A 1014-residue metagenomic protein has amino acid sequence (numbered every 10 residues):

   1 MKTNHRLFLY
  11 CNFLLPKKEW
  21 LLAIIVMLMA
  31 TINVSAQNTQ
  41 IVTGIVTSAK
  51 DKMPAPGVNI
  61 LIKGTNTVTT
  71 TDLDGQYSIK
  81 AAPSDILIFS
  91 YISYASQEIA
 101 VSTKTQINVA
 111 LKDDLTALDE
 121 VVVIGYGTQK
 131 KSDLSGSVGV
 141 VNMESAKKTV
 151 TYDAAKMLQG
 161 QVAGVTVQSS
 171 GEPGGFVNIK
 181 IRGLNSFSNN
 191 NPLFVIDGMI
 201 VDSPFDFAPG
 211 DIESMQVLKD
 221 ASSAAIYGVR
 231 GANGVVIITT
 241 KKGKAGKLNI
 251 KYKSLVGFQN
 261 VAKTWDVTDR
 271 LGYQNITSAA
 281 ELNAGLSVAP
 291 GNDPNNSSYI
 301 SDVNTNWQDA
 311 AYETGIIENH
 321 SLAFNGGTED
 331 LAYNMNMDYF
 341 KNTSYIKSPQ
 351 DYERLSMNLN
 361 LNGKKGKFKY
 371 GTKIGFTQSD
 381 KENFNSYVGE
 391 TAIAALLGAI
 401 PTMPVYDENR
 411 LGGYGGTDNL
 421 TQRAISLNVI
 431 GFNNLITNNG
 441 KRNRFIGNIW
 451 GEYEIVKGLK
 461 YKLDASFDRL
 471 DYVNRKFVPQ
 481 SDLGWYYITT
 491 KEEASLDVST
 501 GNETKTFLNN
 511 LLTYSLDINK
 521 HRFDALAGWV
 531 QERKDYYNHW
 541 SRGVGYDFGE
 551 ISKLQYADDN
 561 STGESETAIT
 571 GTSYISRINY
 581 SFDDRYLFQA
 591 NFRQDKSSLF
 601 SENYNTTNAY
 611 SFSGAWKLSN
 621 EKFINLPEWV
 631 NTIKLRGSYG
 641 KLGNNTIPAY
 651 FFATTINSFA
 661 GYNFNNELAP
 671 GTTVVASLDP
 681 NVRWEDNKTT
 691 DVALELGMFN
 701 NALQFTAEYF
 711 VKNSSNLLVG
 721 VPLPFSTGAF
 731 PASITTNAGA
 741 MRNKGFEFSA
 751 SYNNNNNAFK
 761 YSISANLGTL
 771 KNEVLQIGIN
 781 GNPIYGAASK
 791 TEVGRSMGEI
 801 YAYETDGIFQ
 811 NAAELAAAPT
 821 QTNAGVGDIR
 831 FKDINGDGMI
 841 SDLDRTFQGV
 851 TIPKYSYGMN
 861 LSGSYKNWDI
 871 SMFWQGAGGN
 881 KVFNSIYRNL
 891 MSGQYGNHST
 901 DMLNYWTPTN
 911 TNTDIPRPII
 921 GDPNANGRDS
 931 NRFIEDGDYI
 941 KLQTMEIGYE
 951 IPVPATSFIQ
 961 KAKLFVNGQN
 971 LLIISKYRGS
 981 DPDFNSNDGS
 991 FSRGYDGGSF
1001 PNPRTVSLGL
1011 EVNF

Functional and structural regions predicted by a protein language model:
M1-N358, N362-G371, I446-G447, W684 (+8 more regions): Short, small/polar-rich motifs associated with maturation and membrane association, primarily at protein termini
A23, A323, N362, S762 (+3 more regions): Conserved C-terminal beta-signal and adjacent last beta-strands/turns of outer-membrane beta-barrel proteins
V46, L111, I200, I374 (+9 more regions): Hydrophobic beta-strand positions in extracellular immunoglobulin-like domains
A117, S132, K244-V303, Y345-R444 (+9 more regions): Surface-exposed loop/interface segments of Gram-negative outer-membrane beta-barrel transport/assembly proteins
I212, M357-L359, L508, T572-I578 (+5 more regions): Extended, hydrophobic alpha-helical segments in both membrane/secreted and soluble proteins
T240, D269, L322-G326, M357-G363 (+13 more regions): Residues on the lipid-exposed face of transmembrane beta-strands in outer-membrane beta-barrel proteins
S254, Y339-K341, F588-S597, Y639: Transmembrane beta-strand segments that form the barrel wall of outer-membrane beta-barrel proteins
